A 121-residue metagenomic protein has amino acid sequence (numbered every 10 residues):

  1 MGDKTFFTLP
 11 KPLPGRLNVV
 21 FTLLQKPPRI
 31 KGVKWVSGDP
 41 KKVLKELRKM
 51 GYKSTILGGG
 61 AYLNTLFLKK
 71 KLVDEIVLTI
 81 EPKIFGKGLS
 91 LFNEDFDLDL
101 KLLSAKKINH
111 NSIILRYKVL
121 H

Functional and structural regions predicted by a protein language model:
M1-H121: Enzymes that bind and transform nitrogen-containing heteroaromatic metabolites
